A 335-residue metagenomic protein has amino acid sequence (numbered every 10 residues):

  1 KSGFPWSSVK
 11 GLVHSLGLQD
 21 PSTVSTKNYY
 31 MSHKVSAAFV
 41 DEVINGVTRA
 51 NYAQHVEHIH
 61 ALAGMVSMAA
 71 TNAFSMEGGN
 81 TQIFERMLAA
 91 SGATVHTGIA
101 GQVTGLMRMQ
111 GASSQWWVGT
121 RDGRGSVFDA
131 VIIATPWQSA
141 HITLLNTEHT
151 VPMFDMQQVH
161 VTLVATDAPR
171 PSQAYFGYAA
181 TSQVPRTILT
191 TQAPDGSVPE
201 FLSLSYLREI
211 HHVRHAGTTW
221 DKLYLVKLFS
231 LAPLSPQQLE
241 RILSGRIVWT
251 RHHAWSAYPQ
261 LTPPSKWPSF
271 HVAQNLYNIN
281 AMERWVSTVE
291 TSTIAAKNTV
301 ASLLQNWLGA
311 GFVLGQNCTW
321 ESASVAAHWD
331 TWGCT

Functional and structural regions predicted by a protein language model:
K1-S2, N146: Eukaryotic endomembrane system proteins
S2-M109: Active-site/ligand-binding neighborhood in enzyme catalytic cores
A50-V56, A140-I142, V286-T288: Short catalytic/ligand-binding loop motif for oxyanion handling, primarily in non-cytosolic enzymes, centered on
S91-G92, F128-D129, A273: Short, well-ordered alpha-helix to beta-strand connector turns
V95-T97, I133, N278: A structural signal for the hydrophobic beta-strands that form the central parallel beta-sheet of Rossmann-like
G98-A100, R121, I279: Conserved beta-strand termini and adjacent loop/short-helix elements that scaffold enzyme active sites in alpha/beta
Q102-R246, T250: Mid-domain catalytic core of redox enzymes that form a hydrophobic substrate pocket/lid adjacent to a catalytic redox
P199-T335: Conserved flavin/dinucleotide-binding core of flavoenzymes
